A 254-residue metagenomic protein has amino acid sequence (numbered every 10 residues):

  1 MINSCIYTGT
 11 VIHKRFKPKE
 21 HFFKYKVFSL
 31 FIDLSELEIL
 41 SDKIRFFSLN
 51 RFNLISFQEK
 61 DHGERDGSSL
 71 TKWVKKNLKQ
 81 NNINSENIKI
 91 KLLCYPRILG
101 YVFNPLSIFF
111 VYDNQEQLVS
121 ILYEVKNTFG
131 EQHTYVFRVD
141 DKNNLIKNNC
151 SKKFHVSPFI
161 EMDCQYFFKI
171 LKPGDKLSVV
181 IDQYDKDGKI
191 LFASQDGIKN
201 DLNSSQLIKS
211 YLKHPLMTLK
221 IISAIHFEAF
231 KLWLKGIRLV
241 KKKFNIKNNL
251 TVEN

Functional and structural regions predicted by a protein language model:
M1-N254: Mature, function-bearing regions of proteins
